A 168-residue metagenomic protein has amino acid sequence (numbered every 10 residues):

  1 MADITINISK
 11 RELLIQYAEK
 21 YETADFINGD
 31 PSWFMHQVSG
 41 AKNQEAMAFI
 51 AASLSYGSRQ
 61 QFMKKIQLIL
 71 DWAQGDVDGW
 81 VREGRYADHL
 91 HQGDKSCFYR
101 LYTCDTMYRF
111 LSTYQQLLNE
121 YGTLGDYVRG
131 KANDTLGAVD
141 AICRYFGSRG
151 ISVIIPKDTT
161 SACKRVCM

Functional and structural regions predicted by a protein language model:
M1-M168: HhH-family (HhH-GPD) DNA N-glycosylase catalytic core used in base-excision repair
